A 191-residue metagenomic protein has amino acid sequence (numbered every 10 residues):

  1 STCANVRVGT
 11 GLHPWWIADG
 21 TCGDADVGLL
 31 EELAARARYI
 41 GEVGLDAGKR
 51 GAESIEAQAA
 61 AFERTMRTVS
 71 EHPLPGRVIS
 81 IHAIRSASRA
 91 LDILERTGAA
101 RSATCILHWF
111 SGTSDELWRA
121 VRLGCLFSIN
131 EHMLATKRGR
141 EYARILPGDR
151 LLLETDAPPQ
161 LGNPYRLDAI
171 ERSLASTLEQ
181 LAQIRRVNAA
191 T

Functional and structural regions predicted by a protein language model:
S1, I106-F110, I129: Short, hydrophobic beta-strand segments that form beta-sheet elements in well-ordered domains
T2-D19: Metal-cofactor-binding active-site regions of metalloenzymes
V6-V8, I79, C105, F127 (+1 more regions): Hydrophobic/aromatic residues located in beta-strands of well-ordered beta-sheets within soluble catalytic
G9-G11, H82, S128-N130, E154-T155: Generic beta-sheet signal
G9-T10, R38-G44, D149-A157: Non-cysteine beta-strand/loop elements that form the S-adenosyl-L-methionine
W16-L123, E141-R144, Q160-R172, R186-A190: Divalent metal-binding pocket/active-site signature
G124-R138: His/Asp/Glu-enriched short active-site or ligand-binding loop at hydrolase and phosphoryl-transfer sites
R172-A182: Short, small-residue alpha-helix embedded
